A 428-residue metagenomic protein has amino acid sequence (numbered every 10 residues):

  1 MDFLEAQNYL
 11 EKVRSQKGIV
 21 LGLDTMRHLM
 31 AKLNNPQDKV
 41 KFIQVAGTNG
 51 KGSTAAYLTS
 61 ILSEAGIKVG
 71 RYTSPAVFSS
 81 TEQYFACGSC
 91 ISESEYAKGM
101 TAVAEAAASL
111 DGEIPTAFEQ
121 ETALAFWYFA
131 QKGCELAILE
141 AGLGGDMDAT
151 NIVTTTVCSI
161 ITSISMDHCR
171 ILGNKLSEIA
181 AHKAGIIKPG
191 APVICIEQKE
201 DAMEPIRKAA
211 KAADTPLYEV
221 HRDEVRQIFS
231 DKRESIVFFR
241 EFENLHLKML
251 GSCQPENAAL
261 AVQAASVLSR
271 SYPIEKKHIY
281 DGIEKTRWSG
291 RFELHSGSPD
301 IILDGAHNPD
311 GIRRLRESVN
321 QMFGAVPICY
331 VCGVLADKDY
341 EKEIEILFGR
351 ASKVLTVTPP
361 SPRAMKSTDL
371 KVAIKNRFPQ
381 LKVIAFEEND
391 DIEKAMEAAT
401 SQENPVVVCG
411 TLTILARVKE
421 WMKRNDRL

Functional and structural regions predicted by a protein language model:
M1-G47, T54, S60-I67, Y72 (+1 more regions): Short functional linear segments
R27-D38, E64-T154, L172, D201: ATP-dependent carboxylate-amine ligase catalytic core
K39, K132, L136-L139, M147-I160 (+3 more regions): Nucleotide phosphate-binding/pyrophosphate-handling subdomain across enzymes that bind or process nucleotide phosphates
L58-S63, F129, I374, M422: Hydrophobic alpha-helical packing residues
Y72, I196-E197, A209-D231, K248-S252 (+6 more regions): Beta-strand->loop->alpha-helix junctions that form or flank phosphate-binding loops in nucleotide-handling enzymes
L110-E113, Q120, K132-E140, T156-L245 (+1 more regions): Acidic, Mg2+-coordinating active-site environments of NTP-dependent enzymes
K199-Y218, K232-R233, D300-L303, P309 (+1 more regions): C-terminal helical cap/extension that packs against the catalytic core of soluble nucleotide-cofactor enzymes
L412-L428: Glycine/aspartate-rich loop-and-adjacent alpha/beta segment that forms the canonical ThDP
